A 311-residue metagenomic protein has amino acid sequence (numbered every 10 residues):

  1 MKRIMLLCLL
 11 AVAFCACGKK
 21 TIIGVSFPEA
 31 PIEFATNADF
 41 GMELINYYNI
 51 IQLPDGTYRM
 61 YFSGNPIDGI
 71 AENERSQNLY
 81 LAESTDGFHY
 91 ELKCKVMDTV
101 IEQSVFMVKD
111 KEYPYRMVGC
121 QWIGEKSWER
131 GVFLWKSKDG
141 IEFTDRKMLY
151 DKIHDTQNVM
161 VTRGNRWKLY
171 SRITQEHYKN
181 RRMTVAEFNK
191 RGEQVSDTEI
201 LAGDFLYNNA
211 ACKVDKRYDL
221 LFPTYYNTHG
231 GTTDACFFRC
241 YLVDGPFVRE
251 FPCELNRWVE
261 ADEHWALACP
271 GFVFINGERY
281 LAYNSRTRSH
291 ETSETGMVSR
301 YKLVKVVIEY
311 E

Functional and structural regions predicted by a protein language model:
I4-A13: Sec-dependent N-terminal signal peptides
C17-E311: Carbohydrate-active catalytic/glycan-binding domains of CAZyme proteins, especially the secreted or lumenal ectodomains
